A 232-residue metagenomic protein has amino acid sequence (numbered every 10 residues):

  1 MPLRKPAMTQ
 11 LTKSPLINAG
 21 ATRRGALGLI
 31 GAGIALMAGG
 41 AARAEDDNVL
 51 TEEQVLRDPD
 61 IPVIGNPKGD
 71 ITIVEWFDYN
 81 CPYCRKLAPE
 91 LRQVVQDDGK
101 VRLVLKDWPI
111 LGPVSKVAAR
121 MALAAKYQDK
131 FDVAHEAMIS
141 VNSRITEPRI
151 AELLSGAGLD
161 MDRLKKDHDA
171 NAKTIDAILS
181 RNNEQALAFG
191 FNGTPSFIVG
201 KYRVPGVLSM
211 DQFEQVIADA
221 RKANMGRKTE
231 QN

Functional and structural regions predicted by a protein language model:
M1-A21, A32-L36: N-terminal secretory signal peptides
G20-G28, G33-L50: N-terminal twin-arginine translocation
E45-V63: N-terminal "domain-start" segment that seeds a small globular fold
P67-N80: Short active-site neighborhood of thiol/selenol oxidoreductases, capturing the structured segment around
I71-T72, G99-R102, D129-D132, M161: Loop/turn elements at helix/coil->beta-strand transitions in domains of secreted/extracellular proteins
Y79-P89: Conserved redox-active cysteine motifs that mediate thiol-disulfide chemistry, especially di-cysteine Cys-X(1-2)-Cys
A88-D107: Conserved helix-turn-beta segment immediately C-terminal to the redox Cys motif in thioredoxin-like folds
P109-T194, I198-T229: Cysteine-centric redox/oxidoreductase cores and disulfide-bonded domains
